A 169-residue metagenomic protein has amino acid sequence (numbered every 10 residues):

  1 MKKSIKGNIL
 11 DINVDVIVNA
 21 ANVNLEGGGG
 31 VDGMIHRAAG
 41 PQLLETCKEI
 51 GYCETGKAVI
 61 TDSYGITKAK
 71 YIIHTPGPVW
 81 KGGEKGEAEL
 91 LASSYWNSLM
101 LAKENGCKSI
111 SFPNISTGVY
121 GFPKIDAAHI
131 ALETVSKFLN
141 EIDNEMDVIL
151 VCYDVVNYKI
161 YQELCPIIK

Functional and structural regions predicted by a protein language model:
M1-K169: Macrodomain-like recognition of ADP-ribose-binding/processing modules
